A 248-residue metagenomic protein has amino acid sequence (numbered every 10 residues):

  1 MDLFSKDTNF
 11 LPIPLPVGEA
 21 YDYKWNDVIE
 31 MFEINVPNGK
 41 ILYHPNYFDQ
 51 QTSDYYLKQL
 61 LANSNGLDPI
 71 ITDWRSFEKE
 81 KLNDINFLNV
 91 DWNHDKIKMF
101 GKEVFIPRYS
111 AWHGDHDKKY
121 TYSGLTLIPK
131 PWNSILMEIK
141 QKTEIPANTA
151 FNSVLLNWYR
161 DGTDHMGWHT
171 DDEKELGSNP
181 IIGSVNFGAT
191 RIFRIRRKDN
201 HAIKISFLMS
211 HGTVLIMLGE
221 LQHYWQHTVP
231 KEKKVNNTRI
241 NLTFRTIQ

Functional and structural regions predicted by a protein language model:
M1-Q248: Non-heme Fe(II) oxygenase metal-center motifs and adjacent flexible, charged/small-residue loops
